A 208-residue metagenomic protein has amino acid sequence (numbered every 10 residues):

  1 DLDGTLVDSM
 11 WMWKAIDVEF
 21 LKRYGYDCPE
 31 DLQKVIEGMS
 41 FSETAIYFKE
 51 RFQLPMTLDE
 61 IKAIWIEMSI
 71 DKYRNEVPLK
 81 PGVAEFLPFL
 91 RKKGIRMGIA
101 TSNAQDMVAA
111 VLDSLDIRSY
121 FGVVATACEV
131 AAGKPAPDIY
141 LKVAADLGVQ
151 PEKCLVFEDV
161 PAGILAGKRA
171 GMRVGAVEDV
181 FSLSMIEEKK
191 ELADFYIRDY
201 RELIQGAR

Functional and structural regions predicted by a protein language model:
D1, D27, D31, K49 (+3 more regions): Residue-level signal for pocket-adjacent positions within structured domains
L2-K93: N-terminal helical cap/lid subdomain that shapes the substrate entry/recognition surface in HAD-like hydrolases
T5, T101-N103: Conserved phosphate-coupling serine/threonine residues in phosphotransfer and NTP-handling enzymes
D8, V35, V77, I99 (+2 more regions): Residue-level marker of alpha-helix boundaries and capping positions
D27, R96, R173: Residue-level detector of anion-binding/catalytic polar loops
P88-R91, A104-R208: Asp-based, Mg2+/Mn2+-dependent phosphohydrolase catalytic module
G98-I99, A176: Hydrophobic beta-strand core positions in alpha/beta domains
